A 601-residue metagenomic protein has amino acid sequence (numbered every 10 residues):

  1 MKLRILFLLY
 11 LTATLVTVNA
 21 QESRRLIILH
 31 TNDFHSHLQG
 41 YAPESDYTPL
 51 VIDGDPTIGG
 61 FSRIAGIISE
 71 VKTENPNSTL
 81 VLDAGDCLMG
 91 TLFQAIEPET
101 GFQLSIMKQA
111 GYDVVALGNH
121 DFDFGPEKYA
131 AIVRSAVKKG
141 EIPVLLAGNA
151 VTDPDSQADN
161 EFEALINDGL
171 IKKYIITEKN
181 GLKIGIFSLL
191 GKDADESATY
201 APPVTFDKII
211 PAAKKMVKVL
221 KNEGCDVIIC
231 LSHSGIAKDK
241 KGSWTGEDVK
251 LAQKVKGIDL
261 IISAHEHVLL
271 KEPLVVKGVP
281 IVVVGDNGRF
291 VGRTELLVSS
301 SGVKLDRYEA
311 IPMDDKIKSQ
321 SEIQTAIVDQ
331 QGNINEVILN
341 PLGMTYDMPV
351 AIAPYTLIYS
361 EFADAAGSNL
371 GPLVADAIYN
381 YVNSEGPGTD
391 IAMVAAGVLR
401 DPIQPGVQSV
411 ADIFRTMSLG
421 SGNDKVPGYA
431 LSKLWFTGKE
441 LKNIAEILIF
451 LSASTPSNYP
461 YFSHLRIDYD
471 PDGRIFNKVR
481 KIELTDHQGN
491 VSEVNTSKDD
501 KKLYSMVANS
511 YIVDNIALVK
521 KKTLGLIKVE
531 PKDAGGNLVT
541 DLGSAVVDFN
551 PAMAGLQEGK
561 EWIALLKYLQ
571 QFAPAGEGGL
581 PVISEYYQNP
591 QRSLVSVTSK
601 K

Functional and structural regions predicted by a protein language model:
M1-E22: Bacterial Sec-dependent N-terminal signal peptides
L11-V18, G66-S69, Y174, G489-S492: A short, compositionally biased domain-edge/stem linker segment
Q21-D315, L370-A377, S452: Acidic, metal/ion-coordinating pockets
Q21-G40, S45-I67, Q109, S197-V204 (+2 more regions): Catalytic centers of hydrolytic enzymes
